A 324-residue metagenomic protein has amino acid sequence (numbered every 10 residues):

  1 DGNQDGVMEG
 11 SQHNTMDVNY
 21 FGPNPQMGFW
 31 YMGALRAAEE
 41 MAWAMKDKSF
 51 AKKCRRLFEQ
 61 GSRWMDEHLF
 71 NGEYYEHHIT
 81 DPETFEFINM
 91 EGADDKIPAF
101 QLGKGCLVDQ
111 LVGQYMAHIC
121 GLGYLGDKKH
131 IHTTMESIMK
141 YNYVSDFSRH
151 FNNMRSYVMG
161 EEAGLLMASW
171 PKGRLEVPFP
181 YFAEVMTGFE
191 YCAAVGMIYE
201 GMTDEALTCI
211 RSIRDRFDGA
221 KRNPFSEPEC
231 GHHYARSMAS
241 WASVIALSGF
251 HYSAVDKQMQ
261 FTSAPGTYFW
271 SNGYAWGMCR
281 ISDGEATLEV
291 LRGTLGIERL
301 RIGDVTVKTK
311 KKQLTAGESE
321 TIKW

Functional and structural regions predicted by a protein language model:
D1, A44-M65, L125-V144, G201-R216: Extended, well-ordered alpha-helical scaffold segments
D1, D5-K46, A51-H68: Hydrophobic, small-residue-rich alpha-helical packing segments that form membrane-like cores
G2-G22, D66-M186, D218-G219: Extended glycan-interaction surfaces of carbohydrate-active proteins
F21-G28, A51-R55, L102-Q110, C120-K128 (+5 more regions): Hydrophobic alpha-helical scaffolding
N24, G28-A34, A51-C54, F58 (+10 more regions): Active-site-proximal structural scaffolding
W30-K48, D109, G113-G126, Y191-M202 (+1 more regions): Well-ordered alpha-helical scaffold segments within catalytic/enzyme domains
K46-K53, G72-I79, S226: Short, glycine/acidic-rich hinge or "gate" loops at secondary-structure transitions that mediate conformational
Y157-A163, F179, A183, E190-E318 (+1 more regions): Non-catalytic C-terminal accessory modules of carbohydrate-active enzymes
